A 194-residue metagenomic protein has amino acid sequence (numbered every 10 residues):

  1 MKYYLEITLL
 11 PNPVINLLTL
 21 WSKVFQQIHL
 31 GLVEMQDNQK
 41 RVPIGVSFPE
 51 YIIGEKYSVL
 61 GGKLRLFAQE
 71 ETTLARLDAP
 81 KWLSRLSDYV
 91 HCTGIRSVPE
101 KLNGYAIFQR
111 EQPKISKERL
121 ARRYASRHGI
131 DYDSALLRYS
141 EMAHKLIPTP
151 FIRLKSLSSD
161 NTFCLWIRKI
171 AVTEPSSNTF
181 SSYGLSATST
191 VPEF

Functional and structural regions predicted by a protein language model:
K2-P13, F25, E71, A75 (+3 more regions): Extracellular/virion structural assembly segments
K2-S47: N-terminal ordered "arm"
K2-Y4, R41, V59-G61, I147-T149: A general secondary-structure signal for short beta-strands and their flanking turns/coil in non-transmembrane regions
E6-T8, R65-F67, R153-K155: Residue-level recognition of well-ordered beta-strand positions that form the cores of beta-sheet-rich folds across
G31-E71: N-terminal interaction modules that seed assembly of large macromolecular complexes
L77-Y124: Long, charge-dense
I115-I167: C-terminal low-complexity, charged extensions that often adopt amphipathic alpha-helices
L146-F194: Glycine-rich, aromatic-bearing surface loops/beta-hairpins
